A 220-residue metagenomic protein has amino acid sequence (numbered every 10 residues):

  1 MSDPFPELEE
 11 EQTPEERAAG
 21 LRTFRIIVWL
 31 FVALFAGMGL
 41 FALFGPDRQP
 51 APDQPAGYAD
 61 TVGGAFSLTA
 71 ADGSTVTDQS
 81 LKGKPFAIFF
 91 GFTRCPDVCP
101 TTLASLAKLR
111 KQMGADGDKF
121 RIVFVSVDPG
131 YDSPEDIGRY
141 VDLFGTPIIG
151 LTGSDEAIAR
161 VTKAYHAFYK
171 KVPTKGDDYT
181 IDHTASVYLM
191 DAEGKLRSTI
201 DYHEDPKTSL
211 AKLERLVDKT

Functional and structural regions predicted by a protein language model:
M1-A65, K219-T220: N-terminal targeting signals for export/organelle localization
P4-T13, I149-E156, H183-S186, K212: Periplasmic c-type cytochrome electron-transfer domains
T61-G63, P85, D182-T184: Short, small/polar residue-rich loop motifs at catalytic or cofactor-binding pockets
F66-F86, R110-M113: A short beta-strand-turn-helix
Q79-L106: Short active-site neighborhood of thiol/selenol oxidoreductases, capturing the structured segment around
A87-I88, I122, V187: Hydrophobic beta-strand anchors of alpha/beta hydrolase catalytic cores
T101-V161: Structural microenvironment flanking redox-active thiols in thiol-disulfide oxidoreductases
A157-K212: Thiol/disulfide oxidoreductase modules built on the thioredoxin-like
